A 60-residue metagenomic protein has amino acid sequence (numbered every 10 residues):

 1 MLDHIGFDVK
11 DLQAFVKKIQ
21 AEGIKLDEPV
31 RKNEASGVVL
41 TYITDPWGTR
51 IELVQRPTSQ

Functional and structural regions predicted by a protein language model:
M1-W47: Vicinal oxygen chelate
E34, P57-Q60: A short acidic/small-residue loop/turn micro-motif
I43-P46, R50-P57: Conserved short beta-strand elements that form part of the metal-binding/catalytic scaffold of enzyme active sites
